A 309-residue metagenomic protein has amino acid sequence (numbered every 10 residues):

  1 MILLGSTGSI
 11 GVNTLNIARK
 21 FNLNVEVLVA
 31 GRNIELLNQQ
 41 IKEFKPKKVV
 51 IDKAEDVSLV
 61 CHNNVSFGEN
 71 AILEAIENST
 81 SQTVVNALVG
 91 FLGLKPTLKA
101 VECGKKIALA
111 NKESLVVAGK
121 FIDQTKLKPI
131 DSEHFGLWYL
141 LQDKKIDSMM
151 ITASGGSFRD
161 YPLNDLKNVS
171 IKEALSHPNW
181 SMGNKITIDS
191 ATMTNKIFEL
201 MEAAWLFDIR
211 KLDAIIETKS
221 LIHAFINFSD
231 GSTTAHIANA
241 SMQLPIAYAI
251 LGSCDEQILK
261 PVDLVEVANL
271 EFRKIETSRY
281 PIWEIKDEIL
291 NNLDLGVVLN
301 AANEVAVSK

Functional and structural regions predicted by a protein language model:
M1-K309: Catalytic, metal-anchored helix/loop core of enzyme active sites in primary metabolism
